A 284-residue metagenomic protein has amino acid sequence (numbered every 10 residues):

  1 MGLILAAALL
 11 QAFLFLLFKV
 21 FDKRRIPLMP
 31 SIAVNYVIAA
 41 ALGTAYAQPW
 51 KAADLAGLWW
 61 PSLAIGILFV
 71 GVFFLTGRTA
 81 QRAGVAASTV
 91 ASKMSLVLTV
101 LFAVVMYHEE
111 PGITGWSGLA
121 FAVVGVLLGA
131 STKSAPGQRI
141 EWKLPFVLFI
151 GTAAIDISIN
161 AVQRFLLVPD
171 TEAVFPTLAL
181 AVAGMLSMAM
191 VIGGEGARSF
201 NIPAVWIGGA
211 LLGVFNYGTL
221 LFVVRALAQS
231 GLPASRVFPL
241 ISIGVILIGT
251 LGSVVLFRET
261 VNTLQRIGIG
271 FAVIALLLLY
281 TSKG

Functional and structural regions predicted by a protein language model:
M1-G284: Polytopic alpha-helical membrane proteins, predominantly small-molecule transporters/carriers
